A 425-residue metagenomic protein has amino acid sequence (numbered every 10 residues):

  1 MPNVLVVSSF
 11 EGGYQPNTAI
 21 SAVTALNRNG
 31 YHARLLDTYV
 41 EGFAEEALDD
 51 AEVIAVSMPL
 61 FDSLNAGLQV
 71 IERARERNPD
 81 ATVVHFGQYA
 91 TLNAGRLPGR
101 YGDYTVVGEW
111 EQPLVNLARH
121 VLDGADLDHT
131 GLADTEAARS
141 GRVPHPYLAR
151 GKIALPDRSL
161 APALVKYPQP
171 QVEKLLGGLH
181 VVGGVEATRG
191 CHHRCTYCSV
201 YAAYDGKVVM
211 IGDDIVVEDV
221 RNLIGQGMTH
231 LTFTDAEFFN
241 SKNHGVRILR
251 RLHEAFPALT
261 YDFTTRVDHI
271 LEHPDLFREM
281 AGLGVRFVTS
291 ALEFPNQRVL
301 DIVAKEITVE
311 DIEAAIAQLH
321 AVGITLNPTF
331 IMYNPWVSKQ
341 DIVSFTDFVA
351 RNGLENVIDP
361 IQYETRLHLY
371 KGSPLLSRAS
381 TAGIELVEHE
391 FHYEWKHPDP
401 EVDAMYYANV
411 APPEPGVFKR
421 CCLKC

Functional and structural regions predicted by a protein language model:
P2-Q226: Acidic, low-complexity intrinsically disordered segments
P2-S8, V23, L132-V143, K339-C425: C-terminal accessory regions of radical SAM enzymes
Y31, R75-D80, H253-L259, G353-V357: Short helix-capping segments at alpha-helix termini
I54, V83, T105, C198 (+4 more regions): Hydrophobic residues within beta-strands of alpha/beta enzymes
Y89, A236-N240, R266, M332-N334 (+1 more regions): Short, solvent-exposed turn/loop segments enriched in Gly/Ser/Thr/Pro and often Arg
R96-N116, E279-F287, F345-T365: Structural recognition of alpha->loop->beta junctions
L160-L326, N334, D347: Radical SAM [4Fe-4S] cluster-binding motif and immediate context
